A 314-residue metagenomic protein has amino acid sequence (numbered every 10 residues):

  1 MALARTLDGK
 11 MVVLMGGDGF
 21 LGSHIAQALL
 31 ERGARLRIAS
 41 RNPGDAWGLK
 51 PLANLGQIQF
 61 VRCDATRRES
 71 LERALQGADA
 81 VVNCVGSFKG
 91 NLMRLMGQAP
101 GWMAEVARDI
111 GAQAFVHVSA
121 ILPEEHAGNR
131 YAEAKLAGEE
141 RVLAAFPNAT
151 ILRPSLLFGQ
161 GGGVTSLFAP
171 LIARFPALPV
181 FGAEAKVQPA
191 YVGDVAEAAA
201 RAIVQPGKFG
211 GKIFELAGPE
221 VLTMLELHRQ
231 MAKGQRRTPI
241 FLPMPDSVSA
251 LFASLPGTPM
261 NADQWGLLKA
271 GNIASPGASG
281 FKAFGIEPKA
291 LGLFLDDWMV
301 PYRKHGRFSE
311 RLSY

Functional and structural regions predicted by a protein language model:
A2-R32: N-terminal Rossmann NAD(P)H-binding glycine-rich loop of SDR-like oxidoreductase domains
A2-R5, M11, I273-Y314: Amphipathic terminal alpha-helices
M15, A39, C84-V85, F115-I121 (+1 more regions): SDR active-site strand-loop-helix element
P43-R108, I121-E125: NAD(P)H-binding glycine-rich loop region in Rossmannoid oxidoreductase-like domains and their noncatalytic homologs
E140-G163, P170: Conserved beta-loop-beta element that borders a ligand/cofactor-binding pocket
G163-V164, G182-V204, G211-E215: Substrate-positioning beta->alpha
K186-G193, L216-K233, P245-L251, E287-A290: Substrate-binding strand-loop-helix patch in Rossmann-like NAD(P)-dependent oxidoreductase/epimerase domains
R229-S275: Terminal hydrophobic/aromatic helix or amphipathic segment near a protein terminus
